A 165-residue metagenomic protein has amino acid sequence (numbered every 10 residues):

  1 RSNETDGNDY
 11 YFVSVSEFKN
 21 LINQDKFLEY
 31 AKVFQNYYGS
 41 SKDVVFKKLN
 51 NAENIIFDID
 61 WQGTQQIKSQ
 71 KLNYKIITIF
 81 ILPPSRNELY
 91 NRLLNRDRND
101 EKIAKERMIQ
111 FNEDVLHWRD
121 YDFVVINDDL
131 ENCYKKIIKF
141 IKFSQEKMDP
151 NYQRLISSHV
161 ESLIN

Functional and structural regions predicted by a protein language model:
R1-I55, W61-Q65: ATP-dependent small-molecule kinase phosphotransfer cores that center on conserved nucleotide phosphate-binding segments
R1-N3, T64-I67, R86-R92, N132-K136: Switch/connector loops and helix/strand junctions flanking conserved nucleotide-binding motifs in nucleotide-processing
N3, K47-N50, S69-Y74, L116-W118: Conserved catalytic network of the ASCE P-loop NTPase/AAA+ motor domain
Q24-L28, R92-N99, K139-F143: Conserved AAA+ ATPase "sensor/coupling" helix adjacent to the nucleotide-binding pocket
V44, Q66, Q110, K136-F140: Alpha-helical elements of Rossmann-like donor-binding domains used by nucleotide-donor carbohydrate transfer enzymes
I55-W61, K71-R96, I126-N127: Conserved phosphate-donor/acceptor-positioning beta-strand/loop module used by diverse small-molecule
Y74, R86-L89, L94-L116, E131-N132: Ras-like small GTPase catalytic G-domain
R98, E113-N165: NTP-dependent small-molecule kinase module
